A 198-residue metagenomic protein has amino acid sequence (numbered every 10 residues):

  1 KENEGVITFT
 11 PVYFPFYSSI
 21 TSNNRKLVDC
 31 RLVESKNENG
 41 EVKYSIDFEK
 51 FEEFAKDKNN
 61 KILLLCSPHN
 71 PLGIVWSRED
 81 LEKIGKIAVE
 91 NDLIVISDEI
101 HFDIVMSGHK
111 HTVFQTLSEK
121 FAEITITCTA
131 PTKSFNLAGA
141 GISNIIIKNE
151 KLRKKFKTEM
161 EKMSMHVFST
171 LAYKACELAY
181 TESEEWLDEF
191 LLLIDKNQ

Functional and structural regions predicted by a protein language model:
K1-I20: Conserved PLP-anchoring active-site segment centered on the Schiff-base-forming lysine
E4, R25, E90-I94, A122-E123: A short helix->loop->beta-strand "cap" motif at the edges of active sites that frequently abuts
I7, V28, I96, I126-C128: Structural detector of well-ordered beta-strand residues that form the stable sheet scaffold of enzyme domains
T10, D29-S35: Short beta->alpha connector loops at strand-helix junctions that form conserved, small/polar/Pro-enriched
Y13, L65-H69, W76, F135 (+1 more regions): Tryptophan-centric aromatic hotspots in well-structured domains and transmembrane helices
S18, I124-Q198: PLP-dependent aminotransferase class I/II
S18-I20, I87, L117: Hydrophobic/aromatic ligand-binding patch that stacks against planar heteroaromatic rings of cofactors or nucleotides
V33-H109: Active-site phosphate-binding strand-loop segment of PLP-dependent enzymes
